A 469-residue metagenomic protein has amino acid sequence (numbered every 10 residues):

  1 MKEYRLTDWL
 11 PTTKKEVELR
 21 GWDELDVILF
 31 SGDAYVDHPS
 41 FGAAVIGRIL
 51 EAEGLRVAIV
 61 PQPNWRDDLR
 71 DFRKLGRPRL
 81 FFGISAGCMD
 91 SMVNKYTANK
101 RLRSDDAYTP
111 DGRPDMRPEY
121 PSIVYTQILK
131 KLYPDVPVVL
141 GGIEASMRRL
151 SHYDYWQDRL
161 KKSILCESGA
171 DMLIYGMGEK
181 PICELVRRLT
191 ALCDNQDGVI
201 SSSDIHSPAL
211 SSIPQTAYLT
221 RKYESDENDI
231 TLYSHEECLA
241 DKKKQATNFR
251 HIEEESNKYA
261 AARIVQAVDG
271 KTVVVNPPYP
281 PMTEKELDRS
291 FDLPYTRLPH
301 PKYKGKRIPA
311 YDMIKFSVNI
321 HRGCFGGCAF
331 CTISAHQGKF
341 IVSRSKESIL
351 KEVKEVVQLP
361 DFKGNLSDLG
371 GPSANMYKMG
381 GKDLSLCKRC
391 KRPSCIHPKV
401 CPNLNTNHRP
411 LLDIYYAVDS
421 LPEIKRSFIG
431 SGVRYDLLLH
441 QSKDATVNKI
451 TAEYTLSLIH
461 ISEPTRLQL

Functional and structural regions predicted by a protein language model:
K2-E24, A34, T247-S317: N-terminal [4Fe-4S]-dependent radical SAM core
F30-Y35, L50, K304-T332, N365: N-terminal pre-triad scaffold of radical SAM enzymes
A34, G42, P61-D269, V275-P280: Glycine-rich beta-alpha loop elements in corrinoid/cobalamin-binding modules across cobalamin-dependent enzymes
A34-H38, L359-P410, R434-S442: Conserved glycine-rich "GG(E/T)P / GGGxP" loop and the immediately following alpha-helix in the radical SAM core
V60-D68, E144-M147, G338-S348, E352 (+2 more regions): Canonical radical SAM enzyme core domain
L210-D226, I230-L232, E237-L239, Y279 (+3 more regions): Terminal amphipathic helices with adjacent charged low-complexity linkers/tails
F316-A329, F340-S343, S348, E352 (+6 more regions): Cysteine-centered iron-sulfur cluster-binding motifs in ferredoxin-type domains/subunits of redox enzymes
I459-L469: Single conserved hydrophobic/aromatic residue that forms the stacking wall/gate of nucleotide- or nucleobase-binding
